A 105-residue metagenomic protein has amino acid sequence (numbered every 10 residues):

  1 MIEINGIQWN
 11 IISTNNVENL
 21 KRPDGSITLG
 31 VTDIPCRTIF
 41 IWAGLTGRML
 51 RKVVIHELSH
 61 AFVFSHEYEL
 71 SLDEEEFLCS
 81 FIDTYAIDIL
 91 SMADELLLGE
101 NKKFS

Functional and structural regions predicted by a protein language model:
M1-L50, A61-S65, L70-L78, T84: Active-site scaffold of zinc-dependent metalloenzymes
E57: Walker B catalytic acidic pair
Y68-S105: Post-HExxH zinc-binding segment in Zn-dependent metallohydrolases
